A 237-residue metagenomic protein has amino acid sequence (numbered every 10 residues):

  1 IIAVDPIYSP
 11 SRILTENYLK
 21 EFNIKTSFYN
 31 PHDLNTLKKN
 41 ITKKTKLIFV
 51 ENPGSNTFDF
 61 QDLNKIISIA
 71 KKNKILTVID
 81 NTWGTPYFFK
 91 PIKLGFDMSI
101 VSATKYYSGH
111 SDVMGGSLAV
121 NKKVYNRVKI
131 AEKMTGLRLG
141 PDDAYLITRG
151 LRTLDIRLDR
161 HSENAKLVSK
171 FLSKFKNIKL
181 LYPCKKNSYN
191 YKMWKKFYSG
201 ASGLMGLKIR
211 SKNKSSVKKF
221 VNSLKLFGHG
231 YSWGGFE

Functional and structural regions predicted by a protein language model:
I2-F175: Conserved PLP-enzyme active-site core in the AAT-like
L180-E237: Conserved C-terminal alpha-helix-loop-beta "cap" of PLP-dependent enzymes that closes/shapes the active-site mouth
